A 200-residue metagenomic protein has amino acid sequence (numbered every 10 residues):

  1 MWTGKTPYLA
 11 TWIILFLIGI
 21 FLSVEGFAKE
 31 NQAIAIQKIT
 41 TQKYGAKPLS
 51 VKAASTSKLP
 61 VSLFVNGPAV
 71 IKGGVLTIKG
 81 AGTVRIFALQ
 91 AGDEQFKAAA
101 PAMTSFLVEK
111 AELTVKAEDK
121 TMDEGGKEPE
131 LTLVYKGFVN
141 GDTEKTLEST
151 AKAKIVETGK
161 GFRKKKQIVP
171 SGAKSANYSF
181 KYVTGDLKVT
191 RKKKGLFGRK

Functional and structural regions predicted by a protein language model:
M1-L9: N-terminal secretory signal peptides that target proteins for export/translocation
T11-F21: Bacterial N-terminal signal peptides
G26-K200: Solvent-exposed beta-strand/loop surfaces, strongest in extracytoplasmic domains of secreted and cell-surface proteins
